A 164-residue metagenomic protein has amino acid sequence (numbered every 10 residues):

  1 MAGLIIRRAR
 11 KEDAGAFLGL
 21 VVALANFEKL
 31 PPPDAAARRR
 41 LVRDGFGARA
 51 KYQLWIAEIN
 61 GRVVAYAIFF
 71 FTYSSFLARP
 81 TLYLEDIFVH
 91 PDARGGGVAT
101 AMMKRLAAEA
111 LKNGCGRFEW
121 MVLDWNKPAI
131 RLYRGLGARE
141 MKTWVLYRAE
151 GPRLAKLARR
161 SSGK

Functional and structural regions predicted by a protein language model:
I5-F17, L30: A short beta-loop-alpha structural element at the N-terminal edge of CoA-dependent acyl/N-acetyltransferase catalytic
L18-R43: Conserved GNAT-fold acetyl-CoA-binding loop/helix
D44-I56, Y83: A short helix-loop-beta-strand connector motif used in the catalytic cores of GNAT acetyltransferases and, in some
I56, R62-F70, F88: Conserved beta-strand in the GNAT
T72-L84, R94, K142: A conserved beta-turn-beta hairpin within the catalytic core of GNAT-like acetyltransferases that forms part
V89, G95-A108, G135: Conserved acetyl-CoA-binding loop-helix of GNAT-fold acetyltransferases
T100, D124-T143, A149: Conserved active-site alpha-helix within GNAT-family acetyltransferase domains
L111-M121: Conserved GNAT acetyl-CoA-binding A-motif
